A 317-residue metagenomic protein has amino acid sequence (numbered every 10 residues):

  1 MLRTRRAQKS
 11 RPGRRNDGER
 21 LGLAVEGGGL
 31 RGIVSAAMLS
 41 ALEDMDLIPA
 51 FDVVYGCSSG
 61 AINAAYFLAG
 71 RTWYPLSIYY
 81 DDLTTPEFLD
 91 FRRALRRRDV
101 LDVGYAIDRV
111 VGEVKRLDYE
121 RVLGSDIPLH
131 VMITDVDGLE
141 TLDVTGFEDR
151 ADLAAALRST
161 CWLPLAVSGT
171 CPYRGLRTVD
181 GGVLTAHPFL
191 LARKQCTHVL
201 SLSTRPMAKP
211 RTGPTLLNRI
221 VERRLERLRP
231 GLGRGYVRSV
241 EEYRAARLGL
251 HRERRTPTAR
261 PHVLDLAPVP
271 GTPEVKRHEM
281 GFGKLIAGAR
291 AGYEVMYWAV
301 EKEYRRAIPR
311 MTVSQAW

Functional and structural regions predicted by a protein language model:
M1-Y55, A65-W317: Patatin-like phospholipase
G56, G60: Gly/Ala-rich beta-loop-alpha elbow adjacent to hydrolase catalytic centers
